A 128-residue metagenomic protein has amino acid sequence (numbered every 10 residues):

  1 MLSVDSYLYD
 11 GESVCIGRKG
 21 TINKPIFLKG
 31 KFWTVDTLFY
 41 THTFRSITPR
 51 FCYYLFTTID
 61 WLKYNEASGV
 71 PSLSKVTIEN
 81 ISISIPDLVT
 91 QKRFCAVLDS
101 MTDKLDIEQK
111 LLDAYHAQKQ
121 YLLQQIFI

Functional and structural regions predicted by a protein language model:
M1-I85: DNA target-recognition domains and sequence-specific DNA-contacting regions of bacterial/archaeal
S84-I128: Amphipathic alpha-helical coiled-coil/heptad-repeat segments
